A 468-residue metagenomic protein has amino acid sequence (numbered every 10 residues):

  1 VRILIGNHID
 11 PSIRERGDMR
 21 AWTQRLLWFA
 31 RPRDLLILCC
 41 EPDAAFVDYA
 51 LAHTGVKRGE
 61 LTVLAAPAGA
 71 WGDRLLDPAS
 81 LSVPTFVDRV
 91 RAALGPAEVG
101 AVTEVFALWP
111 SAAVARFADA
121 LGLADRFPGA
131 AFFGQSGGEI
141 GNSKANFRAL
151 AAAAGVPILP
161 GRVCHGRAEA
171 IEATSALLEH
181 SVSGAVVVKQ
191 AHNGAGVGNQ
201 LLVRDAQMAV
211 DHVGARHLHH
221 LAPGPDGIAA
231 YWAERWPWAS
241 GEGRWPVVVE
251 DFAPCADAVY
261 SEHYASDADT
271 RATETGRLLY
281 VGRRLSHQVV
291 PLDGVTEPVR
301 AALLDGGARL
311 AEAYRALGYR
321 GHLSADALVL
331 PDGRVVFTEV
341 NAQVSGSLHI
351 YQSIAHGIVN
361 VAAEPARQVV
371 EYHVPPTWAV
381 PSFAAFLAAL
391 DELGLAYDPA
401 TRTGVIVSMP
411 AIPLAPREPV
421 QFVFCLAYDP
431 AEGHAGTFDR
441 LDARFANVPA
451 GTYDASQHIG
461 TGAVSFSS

Functional and structural regions predicted by a protein language model:
V1-F133, P449, Y453: ATP-binding N-terminal substructure of ATP-dependent carboxylate-amine bond-forming enzymes
R116-A120, V197-V203, I350: Short acidic, glycine/serine/threonine-rich loops at helix termini
L121-V197: A conserved helix-loop-beta module that forms one wall/lid of the active-site cleft in ATP-utilizing catalytic domains
S181-V187, H192, V203-R204, V213-L279 (+1 more regions): Phosphate-binding site of ATP-dependent enzymes
A233-P254, L285-D332, Y372-D398: A long amphipathic alpha-helix within ATP-dependent nucleotide-binding catalytic cores
Y280-R284, V340-Q352: Glycine-rich phosphate/pyrophosphate-binding beta-alpha loops
V336, L348-V361: A short alpha/beta connector and helix-capping loop motif
V359-S468: Peripheral (often C-terminal) accessory segments that flank ATP-dependent C-N-forming ligase machineries
